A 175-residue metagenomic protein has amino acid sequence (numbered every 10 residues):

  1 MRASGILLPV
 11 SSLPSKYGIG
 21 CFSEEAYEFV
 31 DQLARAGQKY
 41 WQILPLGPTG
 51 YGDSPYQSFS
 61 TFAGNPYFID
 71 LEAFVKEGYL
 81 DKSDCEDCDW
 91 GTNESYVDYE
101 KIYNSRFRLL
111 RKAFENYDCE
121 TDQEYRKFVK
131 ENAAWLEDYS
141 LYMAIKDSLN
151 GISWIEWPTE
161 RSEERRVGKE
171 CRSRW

Functional and structural regions predicted by a protein language model:
M1-R172: Acidic/aromatic-lined carbohydrate-recognition and catalytic surfaces of CAZymes acting on diverse glycans
